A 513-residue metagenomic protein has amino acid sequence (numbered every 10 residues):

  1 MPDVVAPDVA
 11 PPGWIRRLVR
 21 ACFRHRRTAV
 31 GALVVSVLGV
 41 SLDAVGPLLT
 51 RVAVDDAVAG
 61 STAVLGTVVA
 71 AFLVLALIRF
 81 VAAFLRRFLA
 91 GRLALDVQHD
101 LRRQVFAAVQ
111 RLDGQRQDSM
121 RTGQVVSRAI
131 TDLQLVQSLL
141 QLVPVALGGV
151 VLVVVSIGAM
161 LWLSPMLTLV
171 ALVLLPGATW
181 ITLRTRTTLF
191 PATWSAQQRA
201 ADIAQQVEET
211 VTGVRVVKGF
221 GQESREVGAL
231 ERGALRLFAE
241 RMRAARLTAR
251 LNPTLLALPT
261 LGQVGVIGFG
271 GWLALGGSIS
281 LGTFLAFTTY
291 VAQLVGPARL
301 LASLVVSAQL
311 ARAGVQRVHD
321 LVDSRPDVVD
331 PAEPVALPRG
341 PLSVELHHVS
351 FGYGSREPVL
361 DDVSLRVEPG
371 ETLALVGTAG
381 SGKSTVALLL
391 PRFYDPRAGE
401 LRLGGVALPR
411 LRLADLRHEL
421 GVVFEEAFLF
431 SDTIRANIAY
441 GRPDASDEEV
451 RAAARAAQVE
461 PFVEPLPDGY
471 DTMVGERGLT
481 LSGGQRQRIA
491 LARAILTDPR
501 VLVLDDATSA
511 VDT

Functional and structural regions predicted by a protein language model:
P2-V9, L95, R103-S127, T131-L133 (+5 more regions): Short intracellular "coupling" helices and adjacent cytoplasmic loop segments at the cytosolic face of multi-pass
P11-A29, V125: A short amphipathic helical element positioned immediately N-terminal to and/or at the very start of a transmembrane
V19, F23-R27, G114-Q115, T131-L139 (+9 more regions): An intracellular "coupling" helix at the cytosolic face of ABC transporter transmembrane type-1 domains
F23, A29-A82, L161-M166, V264 (+1 more regions): Transmembrane helix-loop-helix hairpins at lipid-water interfaces of multipass membrane proteins, especially the type-1
V30, V34, L42-V45, I130-V173 (+2 more regions): Hydrophobic alpha-helical transmembrane segments of ABC transporter permease domains
A71-A83, L175-W180, T248-G262, L281-V306: Hydrophobic alpha-helical segments in the permease module
Q222, L294-L321: Cytosolic ends of transmembrane helices, especially the final helix of ABC transmembrane type-1 domains
L337-T513: ABC-type nucleotide-binding domain
